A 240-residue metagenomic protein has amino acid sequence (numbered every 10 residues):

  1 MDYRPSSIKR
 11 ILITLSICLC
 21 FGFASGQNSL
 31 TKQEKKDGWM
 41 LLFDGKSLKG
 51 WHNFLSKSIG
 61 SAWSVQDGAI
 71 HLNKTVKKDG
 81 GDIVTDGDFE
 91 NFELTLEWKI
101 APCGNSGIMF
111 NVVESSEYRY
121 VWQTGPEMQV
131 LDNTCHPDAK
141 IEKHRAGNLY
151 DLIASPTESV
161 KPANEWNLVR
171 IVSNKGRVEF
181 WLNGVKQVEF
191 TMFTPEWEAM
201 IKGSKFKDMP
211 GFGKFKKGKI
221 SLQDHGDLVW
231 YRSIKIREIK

Functional and structural regions predicted by a protein language model:
M1-S29: Bacterial Sec-dependent N-terminal signal peptides
G26-K240: Carbohydrate-interacting regions of secretory-pathway proteins
